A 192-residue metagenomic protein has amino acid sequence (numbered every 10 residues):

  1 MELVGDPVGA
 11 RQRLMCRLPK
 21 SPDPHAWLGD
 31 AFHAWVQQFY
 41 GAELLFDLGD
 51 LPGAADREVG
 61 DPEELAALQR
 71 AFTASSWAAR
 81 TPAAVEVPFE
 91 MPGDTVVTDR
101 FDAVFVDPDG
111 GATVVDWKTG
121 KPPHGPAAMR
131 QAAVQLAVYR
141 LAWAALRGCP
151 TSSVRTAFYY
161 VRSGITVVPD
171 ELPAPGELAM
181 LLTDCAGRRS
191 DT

Functional and structural regions predicted by a protein language model:
M1-A10, M15: Long, charged, helix-prone linker segments
D6-P7, D23, W27-A34, E63 (+5 more regions): Generic recognition of stable, solvent-exposed alpha-helical segments in well-folded globular domains
R11-Q12, F39, P108: Generic hydrophobic alpha-helical membrane-span motif
M15-G93, D170: A non-catalytic, helix-rich entry segment at domain boundaries
C16, K118-K121, Y160, P173: A short beta-strand motif that forms part of the nucleic acid-binding face of small beta-barrel RNA-binding folds
K20-S21, P123-A127, V167-V168: A generic structural signal for short coil/turn motifs at secondary-structure boundaries
V87-L146: Non-catalytic protein-protein interaction segments used by genome-maintenance enzymes to assemble and couple activities
M129, L141-T192: Metal-dependent nuclease catalytic regions and adjoining charged, substrate-binding loops involved in nucleic-acid end
